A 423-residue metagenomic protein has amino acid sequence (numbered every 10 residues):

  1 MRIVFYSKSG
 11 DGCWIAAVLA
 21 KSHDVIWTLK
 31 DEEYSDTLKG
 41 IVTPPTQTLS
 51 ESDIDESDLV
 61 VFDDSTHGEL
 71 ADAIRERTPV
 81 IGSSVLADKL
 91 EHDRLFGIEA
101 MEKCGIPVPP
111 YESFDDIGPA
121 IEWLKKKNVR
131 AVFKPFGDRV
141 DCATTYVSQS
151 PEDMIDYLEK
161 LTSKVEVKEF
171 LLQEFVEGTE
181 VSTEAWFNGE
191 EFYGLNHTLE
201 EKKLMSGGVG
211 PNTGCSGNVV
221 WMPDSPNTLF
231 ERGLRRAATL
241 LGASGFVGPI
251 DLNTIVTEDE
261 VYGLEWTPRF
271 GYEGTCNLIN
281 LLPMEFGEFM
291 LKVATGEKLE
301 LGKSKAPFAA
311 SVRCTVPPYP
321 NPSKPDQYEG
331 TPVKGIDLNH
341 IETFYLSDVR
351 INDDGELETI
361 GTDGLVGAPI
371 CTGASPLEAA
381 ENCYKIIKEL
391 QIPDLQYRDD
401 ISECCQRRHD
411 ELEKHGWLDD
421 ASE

Functional and structural regions predicted by a protein language model:
M1-L86: ATP-binding N-terminal substructure of ATP-dependent carboxylate-amine bond-forming enzymes
I3-S7, V25, H92-L171, G189 (+2 more regions): Active-site nucleotide/adenylate-binding loops and adjacent lid/helix of ATP-dependent enzymes
S7, D354-E356, G361-E423: Generic C-terminus detector
S57, P119-A120, D153-D156, P226-T228 (+2 more regions): Short, conserved charged micro-motifs
G137, G210, S304, E358-G364: Short, flexible turn/loop "capping" segments at secondary-structure junctions
T144-E273: Internal nucleotide-binding/catalytic subdomain
F230-I250, T267-I341, D354: Active-site "cap" helix and flanking loop/linker of ATP-utilizing ligase/carboxylase catalytic domains
